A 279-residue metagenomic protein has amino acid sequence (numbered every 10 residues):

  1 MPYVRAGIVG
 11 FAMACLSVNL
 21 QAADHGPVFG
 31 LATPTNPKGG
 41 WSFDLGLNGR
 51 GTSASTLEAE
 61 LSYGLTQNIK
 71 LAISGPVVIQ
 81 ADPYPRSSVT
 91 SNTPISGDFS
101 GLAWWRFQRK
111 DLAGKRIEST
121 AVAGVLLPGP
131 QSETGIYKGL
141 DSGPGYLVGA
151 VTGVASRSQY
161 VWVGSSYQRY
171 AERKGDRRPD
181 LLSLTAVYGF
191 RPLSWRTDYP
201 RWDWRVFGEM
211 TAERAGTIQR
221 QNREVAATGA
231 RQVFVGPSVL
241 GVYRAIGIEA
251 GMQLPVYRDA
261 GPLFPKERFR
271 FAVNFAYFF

Functional and structural regions predicted by a protein language model:
A22-S62, P130-S132: Short glycine/proline- and aromatic-enriched beta-strand/turn motifs that initiate or cap beta-hairpins
A23, N48-S55, R173-P179, G229-A230 (+1 more regions): Solvent-exposed loop/turn segments connecting transmembrane beta-strands in outer-membrane beta-barrel proteins
A32-G39, N68, Q108-E118, A155-S158 (+1 more regions): Short loop/turn motifs that connect adjacent beta-strands in outer-membrane beta-barrel proteins
G39-L45, S55-A59, G97-A103, S119 (+5 more regions): Hydrophobic, lipid-facing positions within transmembrane beta-strands of outer-membrane proteins
S42-D44, K70-A72, L102, E118-V122 (+5 more regions): Residue-level detector of the transmembrane beta-barrel scaffold of outer-membrane proteins
L47-G51, G75-A81, F107, V125-Q131 (+7 more regions): Transmembrane beta-strands of outer-membrane beta-barrel pores
I79-P179, A226-G229, V242, K266: Outer-membrane pore/translocation modules
T185-F279: Outer membrane beta-barrel transmembrane domains
